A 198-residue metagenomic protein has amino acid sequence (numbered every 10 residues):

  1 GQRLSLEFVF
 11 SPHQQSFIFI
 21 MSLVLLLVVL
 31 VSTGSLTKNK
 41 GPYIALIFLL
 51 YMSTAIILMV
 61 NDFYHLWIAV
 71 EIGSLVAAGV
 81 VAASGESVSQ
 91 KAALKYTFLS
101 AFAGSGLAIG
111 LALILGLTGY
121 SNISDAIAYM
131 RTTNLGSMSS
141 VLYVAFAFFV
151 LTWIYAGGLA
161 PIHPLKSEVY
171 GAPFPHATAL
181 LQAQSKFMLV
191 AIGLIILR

Functional and structural regions predicted by a protein language model:
G1-R198: Alpha-helical transmembrane segments of multi-pass membrane proteins predominantly involved in bioenergetics
